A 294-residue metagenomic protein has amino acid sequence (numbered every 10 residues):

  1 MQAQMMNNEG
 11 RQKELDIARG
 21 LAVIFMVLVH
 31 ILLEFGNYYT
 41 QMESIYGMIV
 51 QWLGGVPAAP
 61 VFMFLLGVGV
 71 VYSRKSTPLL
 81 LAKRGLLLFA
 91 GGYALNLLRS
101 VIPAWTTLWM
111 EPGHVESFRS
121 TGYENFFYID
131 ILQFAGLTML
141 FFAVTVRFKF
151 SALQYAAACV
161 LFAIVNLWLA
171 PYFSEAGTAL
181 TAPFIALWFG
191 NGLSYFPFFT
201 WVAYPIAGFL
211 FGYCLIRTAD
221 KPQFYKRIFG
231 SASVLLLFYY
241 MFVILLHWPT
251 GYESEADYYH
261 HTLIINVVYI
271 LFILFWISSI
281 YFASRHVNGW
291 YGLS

Functional and structural regions predicted by a protein language model:
M1-S294: Alpha-helical transmembrane segments and their immediate juxtamembrane cytosolic regions
